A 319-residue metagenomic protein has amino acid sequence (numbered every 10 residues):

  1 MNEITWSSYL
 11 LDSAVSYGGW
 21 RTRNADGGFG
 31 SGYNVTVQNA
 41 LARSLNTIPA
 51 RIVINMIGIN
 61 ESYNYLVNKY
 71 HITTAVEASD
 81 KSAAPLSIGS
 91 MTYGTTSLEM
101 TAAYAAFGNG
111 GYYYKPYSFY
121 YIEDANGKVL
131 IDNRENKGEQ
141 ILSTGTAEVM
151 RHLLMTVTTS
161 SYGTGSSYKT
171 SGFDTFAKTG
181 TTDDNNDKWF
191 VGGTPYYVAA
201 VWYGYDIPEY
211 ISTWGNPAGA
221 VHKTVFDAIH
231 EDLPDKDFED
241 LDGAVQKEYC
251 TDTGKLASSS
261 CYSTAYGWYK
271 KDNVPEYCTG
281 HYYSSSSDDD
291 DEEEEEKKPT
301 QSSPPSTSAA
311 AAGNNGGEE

Functional and structural regions predicted by a protein language model:
M1: Active/ligand-binding-proximal structured segments within catalytic/core domains that scaffold catalytic residues
I4-S62, A125-T156: Conserved catalytic neighborhood of penicillin-recognizing serine enzymes
T5-W6, N39, G94-K271, P275-H281: A penicillin-recognizing enzyme superfamily signal
Y9-L11, S87, A200-W202: Soluble periplasmic/extracytoplasmic beta-strand elements of cell-envelope proteins
W20, Q38-N39, A50-R51, N64 (+2 more regions): Extended, charge-rich, low-hydrophobicity segments
R21-G28, M56-T101: Mid-domain, small-residue-enriched loop/turn segments at the edges of structured enzyme/sensor domains
N46-I48, S82-I88, E135-N136, D206-Y210: Glycine- and acidic
G280-E319: Ser/Thr/Gly/Pro-rich low-complexity, disordered linker/stalk segments of secreted and cell-surface proteins
